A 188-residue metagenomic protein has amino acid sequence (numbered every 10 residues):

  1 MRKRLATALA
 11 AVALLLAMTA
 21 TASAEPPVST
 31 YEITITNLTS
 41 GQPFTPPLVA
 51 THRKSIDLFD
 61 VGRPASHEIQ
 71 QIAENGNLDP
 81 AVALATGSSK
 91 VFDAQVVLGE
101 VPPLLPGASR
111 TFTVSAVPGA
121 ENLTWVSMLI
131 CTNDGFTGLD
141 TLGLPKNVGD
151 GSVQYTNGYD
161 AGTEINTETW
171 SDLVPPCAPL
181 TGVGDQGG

Functional and structural regions predicted by a protein language model:
M1-L9: Bacterial N-terminal signal peptides that target proteins for export
L9-A17: Bacterial N-terminal signal peptides
A20-A24: Sec/Tat signal peptide C-region and signal peptidase I cleavage site
P26-T30, L38-V148, Y155: Structured domain cores in non-transmembrane regions
I35: Active-site-proximal cofactor/substrate-binding loop regions of enzyme domains
N75-A94, T167-G188: A broadly tuned preference for mixed-charge, low-complexity surface segments
D134-Q186: An exposed acidic His-Trp-rich patch
